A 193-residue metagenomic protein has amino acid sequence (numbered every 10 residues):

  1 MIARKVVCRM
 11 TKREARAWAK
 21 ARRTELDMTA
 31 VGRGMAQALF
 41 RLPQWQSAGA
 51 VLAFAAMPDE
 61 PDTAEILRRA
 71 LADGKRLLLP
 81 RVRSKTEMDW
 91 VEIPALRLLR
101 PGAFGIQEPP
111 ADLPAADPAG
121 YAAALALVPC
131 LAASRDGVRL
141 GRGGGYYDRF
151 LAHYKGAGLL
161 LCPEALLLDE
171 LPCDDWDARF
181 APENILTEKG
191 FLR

Functional and structural regions predicted by a protein language model:
I2-A17, A21-T24, P110, Y121-A126 (+2 more regions): Surface-exposed, charge/polar-rich loops and edge strands
I2-Y121: N-terminal active-site beta-alpha-beta segment that forms phosphate/nucleotide-binding and substrate-recognition loops
Q37, P129-A132: Short, charged low-complexity linear motifs
V51, A126-L127: Receiver (REC) domain switch-region micro-motif
A55, C130, T187: Residues that line or immediately flank small-molecule/substrate-binding pockets and catalytic motifs
M57-D59, L131-R135: Short glycine-rich anion-binding loops that position phosphate/pyrophosphate groups of nucleotides and phosphorylated
